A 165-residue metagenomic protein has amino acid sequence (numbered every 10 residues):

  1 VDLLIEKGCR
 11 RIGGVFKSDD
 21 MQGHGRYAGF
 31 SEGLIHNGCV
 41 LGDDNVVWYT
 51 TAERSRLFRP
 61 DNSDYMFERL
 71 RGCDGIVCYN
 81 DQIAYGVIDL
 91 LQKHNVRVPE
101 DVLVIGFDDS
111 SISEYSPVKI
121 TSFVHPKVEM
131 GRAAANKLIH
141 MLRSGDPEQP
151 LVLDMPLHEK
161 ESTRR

Functional and structural regions predicted by a protein language model:
V1-R165: Bacterial carbohydrate/catabolite-sensing allosteric modules
